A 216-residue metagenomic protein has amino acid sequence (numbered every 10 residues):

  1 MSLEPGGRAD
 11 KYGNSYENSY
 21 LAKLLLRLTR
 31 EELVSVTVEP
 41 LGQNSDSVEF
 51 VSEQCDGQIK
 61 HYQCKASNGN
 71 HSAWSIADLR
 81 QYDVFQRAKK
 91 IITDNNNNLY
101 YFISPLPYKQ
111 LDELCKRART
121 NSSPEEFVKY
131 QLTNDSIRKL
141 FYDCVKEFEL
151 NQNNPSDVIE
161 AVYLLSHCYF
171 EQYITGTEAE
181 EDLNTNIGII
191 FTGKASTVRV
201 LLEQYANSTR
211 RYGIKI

Functional and structural regions predicted by a protein language model:
M1-G13, K65-I216: Acidic metal-coordinating catalytic centers involved in nucleic-acid phosphodiester chemistry
D10-Q81: Catalytic centers of nucleases
